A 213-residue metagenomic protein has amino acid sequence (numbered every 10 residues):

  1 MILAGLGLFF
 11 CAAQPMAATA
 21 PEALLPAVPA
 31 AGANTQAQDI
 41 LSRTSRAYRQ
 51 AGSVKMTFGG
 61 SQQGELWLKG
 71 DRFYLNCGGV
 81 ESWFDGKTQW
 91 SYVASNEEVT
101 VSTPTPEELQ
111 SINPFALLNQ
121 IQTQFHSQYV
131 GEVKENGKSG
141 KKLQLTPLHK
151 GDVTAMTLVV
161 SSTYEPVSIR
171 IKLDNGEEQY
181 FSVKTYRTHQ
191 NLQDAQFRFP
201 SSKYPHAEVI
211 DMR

Functional and structural regions predicted by a protein language model:
M1-I2: Bacterial N-terminal signal peptides that target proteins for export
L6-Q63, W67-R72, N96-E97, F199 (+1 more regions): N-terminal leader/targeting segments and the immediate start of mature chains
Q38-L41, S45, G86, F115 (+1 more regions): Extracytoplasmic/secreted envelope proteins and their assembly/folding machinery, especially bacterial periplasmic
A47, G64-L68, E81-S82, H126-K134: Short, exposed beta-strand/loop patches in secreted or surface proteins that constitute
Q50, L66-Y74, W83-Q89, V160-V167 (+1 more regions): Short, solvent-exposed coil/turn segments at beta-strand boundaries
Q63-I112, E177-Y180: An acidic-aromatic
P104-K138: Flexible, surface-exposed loop/linker segments and immediately adjacent secondary-structure boundaries
V130-P205, I210-M212: Gly/Pro-enriched, hydrophobic low-complexity segments that function as extracytoplasmic propeptides/linkers
